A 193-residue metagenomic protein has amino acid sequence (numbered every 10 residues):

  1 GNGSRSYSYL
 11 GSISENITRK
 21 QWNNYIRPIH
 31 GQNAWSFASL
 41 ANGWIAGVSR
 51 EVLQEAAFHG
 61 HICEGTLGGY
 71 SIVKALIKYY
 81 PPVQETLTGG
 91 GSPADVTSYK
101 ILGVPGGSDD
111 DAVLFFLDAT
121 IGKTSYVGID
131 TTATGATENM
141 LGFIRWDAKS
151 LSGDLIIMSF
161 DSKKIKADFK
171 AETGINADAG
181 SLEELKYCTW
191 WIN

Functional and structural regions predicted by a protein language model:
G1-I62, S71-N193: Non-transmembrane, aqueous-exposed alpha-helical and coiled segments at domain scale
